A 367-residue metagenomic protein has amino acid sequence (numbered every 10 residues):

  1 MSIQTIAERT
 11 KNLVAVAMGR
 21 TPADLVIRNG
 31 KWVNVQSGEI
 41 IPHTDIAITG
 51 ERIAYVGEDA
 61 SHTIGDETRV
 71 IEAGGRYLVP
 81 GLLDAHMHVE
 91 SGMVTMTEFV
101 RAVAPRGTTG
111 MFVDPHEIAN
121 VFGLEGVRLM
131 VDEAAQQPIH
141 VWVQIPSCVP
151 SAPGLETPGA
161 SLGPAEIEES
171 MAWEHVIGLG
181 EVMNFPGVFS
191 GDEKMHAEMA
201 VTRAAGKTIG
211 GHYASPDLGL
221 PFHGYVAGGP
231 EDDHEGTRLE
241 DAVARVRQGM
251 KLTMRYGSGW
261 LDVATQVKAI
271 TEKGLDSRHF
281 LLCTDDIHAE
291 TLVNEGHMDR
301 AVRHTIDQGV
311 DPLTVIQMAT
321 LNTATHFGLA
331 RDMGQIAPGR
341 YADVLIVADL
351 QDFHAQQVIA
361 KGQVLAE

Functional and structural regions predicted by a protein language model:
S2-A17, T21-P22, T97-T208, K273: Divalent-metal coordination cores built from histidine and acidic residues
I3-P80: Histidine-rich, glycine-flanked metal-binding segment
R76-F99: Di-metal (Zn2+ and/or Mg2+/Mn2+) metal-binding site signature of metallo-dependent hydrolases with the MBL/beta-CASP
G81-M87, M111-V113, V141-I145, G178-E181 (+4 more regions): Hydrophobic faces of well-ordered beta-strands that scaffold small-molecule active sites in alpha/beta enzyme cores
T108, H175-V176, G224-D232, V246-T253 (+1 more regions): Glycine-enriched alpha-helix->loop->beta-strand junction motifs that scaffold or abut catalytic
L124-V127, G191-D192, D217-V226, V243 (+3 more regions): Histidine/acidic-residue-rich catalytic or RNA/ligand-binding cores of hydrolases and nuclease-related proteins
E181-E240, Y256: Divalent metal-binding pocket/active-site signature
I270-L350, I359: His/Asp/Glu-enriched, well-ordered alpha-helical/loop segment that forms or immediately abuts the divalent-metal
